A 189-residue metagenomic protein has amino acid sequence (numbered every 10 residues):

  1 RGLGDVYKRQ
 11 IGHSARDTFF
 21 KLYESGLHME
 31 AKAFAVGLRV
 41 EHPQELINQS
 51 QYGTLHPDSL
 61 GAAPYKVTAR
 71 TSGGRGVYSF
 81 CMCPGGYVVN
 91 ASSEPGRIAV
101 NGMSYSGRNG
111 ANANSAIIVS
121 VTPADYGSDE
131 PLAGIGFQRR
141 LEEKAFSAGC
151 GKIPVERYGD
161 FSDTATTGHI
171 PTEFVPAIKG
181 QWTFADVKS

Functional and structural regions predicted by a protein language model:
R1-S189: Residues forming the flavin
